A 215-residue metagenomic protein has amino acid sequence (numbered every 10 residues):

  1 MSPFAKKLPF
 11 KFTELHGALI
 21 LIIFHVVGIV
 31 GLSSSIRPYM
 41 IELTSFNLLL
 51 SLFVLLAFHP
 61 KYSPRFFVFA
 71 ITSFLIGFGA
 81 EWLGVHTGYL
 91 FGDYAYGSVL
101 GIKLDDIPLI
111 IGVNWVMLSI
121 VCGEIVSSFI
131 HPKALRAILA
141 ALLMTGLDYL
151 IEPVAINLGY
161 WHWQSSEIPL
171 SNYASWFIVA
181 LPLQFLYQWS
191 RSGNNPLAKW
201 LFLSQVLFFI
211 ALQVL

Functional and structural regions predicted by a protein language model:
M1-L215: Aromatic-rich, lipid-facing transmembrane alpha helices and their immediate juxtamembrane interface loops in integral
